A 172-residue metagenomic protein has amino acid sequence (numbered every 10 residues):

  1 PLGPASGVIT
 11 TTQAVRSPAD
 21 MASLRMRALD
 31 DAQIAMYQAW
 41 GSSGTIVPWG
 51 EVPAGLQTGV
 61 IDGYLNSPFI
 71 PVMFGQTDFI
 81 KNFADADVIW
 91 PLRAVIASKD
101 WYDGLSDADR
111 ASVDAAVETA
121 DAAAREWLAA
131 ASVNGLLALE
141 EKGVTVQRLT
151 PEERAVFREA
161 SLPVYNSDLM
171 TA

Functional and structural regions predicted by a protein language model:
P1-A172: N-terminal secretory/targeting leader peptides
